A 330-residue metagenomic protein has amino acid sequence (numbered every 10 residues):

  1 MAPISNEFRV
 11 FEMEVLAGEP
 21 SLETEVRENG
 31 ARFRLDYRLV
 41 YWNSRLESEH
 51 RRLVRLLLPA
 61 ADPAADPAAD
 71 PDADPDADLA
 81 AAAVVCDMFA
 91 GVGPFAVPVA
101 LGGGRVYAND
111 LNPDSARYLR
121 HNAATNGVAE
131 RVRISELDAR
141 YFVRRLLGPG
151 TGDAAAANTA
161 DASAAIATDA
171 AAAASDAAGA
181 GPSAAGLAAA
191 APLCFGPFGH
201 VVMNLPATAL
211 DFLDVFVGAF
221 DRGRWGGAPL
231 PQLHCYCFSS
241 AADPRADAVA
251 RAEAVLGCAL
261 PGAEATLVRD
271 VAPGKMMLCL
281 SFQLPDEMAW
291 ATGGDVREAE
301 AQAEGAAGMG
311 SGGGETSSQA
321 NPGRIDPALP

Functional and structural regions predicted by a protein language model:
M1-E47: Non-catalytic substrate-recognition/targeting regions of SAM-dependent transferases
P3-I4, V40, G93, P113-D114 (+3 more regions): Conserved beta-strand elements of beta-rich interaction domains across eukaryotes, especially beta-propellers
L22, N29-A31, V84, G102 (+4 more regions): Core residues of folded domains in eukaryotic genome-function proteins
V54-P63, D78-Y141: Conserved SAM/SAH cofactor-binding pocket of Class I
A60-A80, D153, N158-D161, D169 (+2 more regions): Asp/Glu-rich intrinsically disordered low-complexity tracts
C86-P98, F198-F212: Conserved proline-anchored active-site loop of SAM-dependent methyltransferases that bridges a beta-strand
N109-G196: S-adenosyl-L-methionine
A160-D161, A165-D169, S175-A188, P197-F198 (+1 more regions): C-terminal catalytic and target-recognition region of SAM-dependent MTase-like enzymes, primarily methyltransferases
